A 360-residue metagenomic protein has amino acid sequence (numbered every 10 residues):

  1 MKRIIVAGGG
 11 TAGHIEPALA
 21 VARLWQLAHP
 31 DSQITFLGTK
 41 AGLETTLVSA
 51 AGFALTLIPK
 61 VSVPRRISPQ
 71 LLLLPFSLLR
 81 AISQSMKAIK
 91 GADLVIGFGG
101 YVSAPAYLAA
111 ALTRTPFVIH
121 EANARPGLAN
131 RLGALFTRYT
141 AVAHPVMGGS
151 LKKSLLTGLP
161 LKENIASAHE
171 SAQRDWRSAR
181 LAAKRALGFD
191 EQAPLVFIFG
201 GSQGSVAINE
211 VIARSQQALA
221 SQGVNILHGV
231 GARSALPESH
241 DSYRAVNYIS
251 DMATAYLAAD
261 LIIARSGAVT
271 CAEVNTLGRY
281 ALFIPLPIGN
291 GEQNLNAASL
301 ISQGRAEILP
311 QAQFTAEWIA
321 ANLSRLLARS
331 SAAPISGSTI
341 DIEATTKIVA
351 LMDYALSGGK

Functional and structural regions predicted by a protein language model:
K2-T11, D31-R80, T157, P310-A312: Conserved nucleotide-sugar phosphate-binding/catalytic loop shared by glycosyltransferases and other
R3, A111-L181: Active-site-proximal region of nucleotide-activated glycan assembly enzymes, centered on histidine/acidic-rich loops
G42, L47, A51, E170-Q173 (+3 more regions): Donor-nucleotide binding loops and adjacent catalytic segments primarily of GT-B fold Leloir glycosyltransferases
G42-T46, L94-T113: An aromatic- and histidine-rich active-site surface loop
R65-L94, A104, L112: An amphipathic, basic-hydrophobic alpha-helix
A92-L94, L257-C271, R279: Acidic donor-binding loop of glycosyltransferase active sites
Q303-P310, F314-S331: C-terminal "capping" alpha-helix adjacent to the active site of nucleotide-linked donor transferases in cell-envelope
N322-A328, I340-K360: C-terminal alpha-helical cap of glycosyltransferases
